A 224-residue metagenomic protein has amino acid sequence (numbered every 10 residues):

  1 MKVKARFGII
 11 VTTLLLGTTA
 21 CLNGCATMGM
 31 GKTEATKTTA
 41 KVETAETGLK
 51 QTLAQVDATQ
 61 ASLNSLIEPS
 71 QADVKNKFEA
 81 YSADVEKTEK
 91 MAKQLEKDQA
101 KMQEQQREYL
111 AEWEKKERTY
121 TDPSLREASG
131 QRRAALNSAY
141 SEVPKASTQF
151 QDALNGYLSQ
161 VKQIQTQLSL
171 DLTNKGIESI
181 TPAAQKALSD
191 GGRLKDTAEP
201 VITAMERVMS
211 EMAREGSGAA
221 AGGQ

Functional and structural regions predicted by a protein language model:
K2-V11: Bacterial N-terminal signal peptides that target proteins for export
L15-L16: Core hydrophobic alpha-helical transmembrane segments of single-pass membrane proteins
T19-G24: C-terminal motif of bacterial Sec signal peptides marking the signal peptidase cleavage site
A26-K90: Immediate post-signal-peptide N-terminus of mature secreted/exported proteins
M30-A40, N155-Q224: Long amphipathic all-alpha helical oligomerization modules
V42-V56, V85-T88, A92-Q106, V143 (+4 more regions): Long amphipathic alpha-helices with heptad-repeat character, especially coiled-coil-forming segments used
D98, M102-P182, E199, R214-E215: Extended amphipathic alpha-helical interaction segments
